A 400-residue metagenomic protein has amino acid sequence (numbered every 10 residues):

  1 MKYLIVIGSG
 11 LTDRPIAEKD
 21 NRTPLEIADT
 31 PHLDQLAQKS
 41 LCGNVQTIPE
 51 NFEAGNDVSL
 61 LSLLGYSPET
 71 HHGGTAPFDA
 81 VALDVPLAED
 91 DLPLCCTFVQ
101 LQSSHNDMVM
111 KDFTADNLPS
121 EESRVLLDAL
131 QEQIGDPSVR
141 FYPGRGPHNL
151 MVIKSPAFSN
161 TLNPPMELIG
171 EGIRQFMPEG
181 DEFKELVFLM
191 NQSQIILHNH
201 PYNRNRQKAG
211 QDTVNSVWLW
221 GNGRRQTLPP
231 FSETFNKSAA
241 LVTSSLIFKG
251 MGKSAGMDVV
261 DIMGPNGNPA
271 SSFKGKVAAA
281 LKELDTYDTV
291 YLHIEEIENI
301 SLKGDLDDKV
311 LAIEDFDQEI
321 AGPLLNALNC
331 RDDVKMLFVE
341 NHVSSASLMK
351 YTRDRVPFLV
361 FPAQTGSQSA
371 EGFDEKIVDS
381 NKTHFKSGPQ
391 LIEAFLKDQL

Functional and structural regions predicted by a protein language model:
M1-L400: Feature captures the catalytic ectodomains and active-site-proximal regions of enzymes that hydrolyze or transfer
